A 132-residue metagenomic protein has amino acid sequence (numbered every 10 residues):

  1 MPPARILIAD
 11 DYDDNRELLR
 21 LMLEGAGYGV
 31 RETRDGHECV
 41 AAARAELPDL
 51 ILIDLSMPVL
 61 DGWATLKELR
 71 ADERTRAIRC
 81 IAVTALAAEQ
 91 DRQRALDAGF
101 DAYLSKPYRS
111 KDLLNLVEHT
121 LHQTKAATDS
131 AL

Functional and structural regions predicted by a protein language model:
E17-G25: Charged docking surfaces used in two-component/phosphorelay signaling
G27-R34, A42: Short hydrophobic/Thr-rich beta-strand motif most characteristic of the beta2 strand and flanking loop of CheY-like
E46-L52: Active-site beta3 strand of CheY-like receiver
M57: Receiver (REC) domain active-site loop signature in two-component systems and cognate sites in sensor histidine kinases
Y108-V117: C-terminal output helix
